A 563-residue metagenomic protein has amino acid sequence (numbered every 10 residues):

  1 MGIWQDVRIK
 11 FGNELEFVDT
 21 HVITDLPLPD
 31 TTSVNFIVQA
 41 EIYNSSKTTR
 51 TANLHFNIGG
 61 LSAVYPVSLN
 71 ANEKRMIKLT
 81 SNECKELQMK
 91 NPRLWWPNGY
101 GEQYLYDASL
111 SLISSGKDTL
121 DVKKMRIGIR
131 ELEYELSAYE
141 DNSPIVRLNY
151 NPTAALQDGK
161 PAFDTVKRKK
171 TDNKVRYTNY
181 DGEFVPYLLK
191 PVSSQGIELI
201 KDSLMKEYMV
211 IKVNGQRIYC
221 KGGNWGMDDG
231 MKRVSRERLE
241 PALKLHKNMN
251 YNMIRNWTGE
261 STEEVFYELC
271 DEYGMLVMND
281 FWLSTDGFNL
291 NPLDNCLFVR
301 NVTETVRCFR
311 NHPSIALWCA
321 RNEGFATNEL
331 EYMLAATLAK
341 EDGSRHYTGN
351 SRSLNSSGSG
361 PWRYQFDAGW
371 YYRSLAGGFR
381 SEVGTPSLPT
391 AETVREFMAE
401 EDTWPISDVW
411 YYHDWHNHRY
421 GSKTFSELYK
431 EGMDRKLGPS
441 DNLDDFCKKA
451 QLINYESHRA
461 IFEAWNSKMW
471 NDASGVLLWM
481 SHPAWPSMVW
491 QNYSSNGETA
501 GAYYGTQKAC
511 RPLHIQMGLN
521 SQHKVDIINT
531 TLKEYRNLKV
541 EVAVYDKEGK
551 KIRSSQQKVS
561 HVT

Functional and structural regions predicted by a protein language model:
M1-D229, R233-M253, M469-A473, E498 (+1 more regions): Secreted/periplasmic carbohydrate-active enzymes, especially glycoside hydrolases
G2, I9, L15, W318 (+2 more regions): Substrate-binding clefts and catalytic carboxylate motifs of secreted carbohydrate-active enzymes
V22, I37, N44, R50 (+6 more regions): Active-site region of glycoside hydrolase catalytic domains
W96-P97, Q195-G196, N224-E237, M249-T258 (+4 more regions): The substrate-binding groove and active-site-proximal loops of carbohydrate-active enzymes, especially glycoside
R126-E133, G223-M227, N256-F266, F281-T285 (+3 more regions): Short, solvent-exposed turn/loop segments enriched in Gly/Ser/Thr/Pro and often Arg
D202-M209, E264-V265, N289, C296-R307 (+1 more regions): Alpha-helical scaffolding within the catalytic cores of extracellular/periplasmic polymer-degrading hydrolases
K212-N214, K247, L269-Y273, T305-P313: Acidic (Asp/Glu)-rich catalytic clusters
L243-H246, N252-D294, A339, S344-T348 (+2 more regions): Aromatic-lined substrate-binding rim segments of carbohydrate-active enzymes
